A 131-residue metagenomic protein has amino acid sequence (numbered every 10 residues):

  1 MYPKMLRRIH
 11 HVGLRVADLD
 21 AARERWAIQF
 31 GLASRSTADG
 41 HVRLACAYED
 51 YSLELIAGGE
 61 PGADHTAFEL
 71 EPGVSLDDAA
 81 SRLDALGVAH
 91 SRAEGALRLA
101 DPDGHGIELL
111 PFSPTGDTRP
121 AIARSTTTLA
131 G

Functional and structural regions predicted by a protein language model:
K4-Y51: Core segments of cupin and vicinal oxygen chelate
R7, P61, P102: Structured loop/turn residues at beta-strand edges in well-structured enzyme cores
I9-H11, G62-H65: Eukaryotic phosphotyrosine signaling hubs
D18-D20, A67-G106: Vicinal oxygen chelate
L32-D64, G106-S113: Conserved short beta-strand elements that form part of the metal-binding/catalytic scaffold of enzyme active sites
A47-Y51, E69-L70, T128-G131: Non-heme Fe(II)-dependent double-stranded beta-helix
L110-G131: Surface-exposed beta-loop interaction hotspot
